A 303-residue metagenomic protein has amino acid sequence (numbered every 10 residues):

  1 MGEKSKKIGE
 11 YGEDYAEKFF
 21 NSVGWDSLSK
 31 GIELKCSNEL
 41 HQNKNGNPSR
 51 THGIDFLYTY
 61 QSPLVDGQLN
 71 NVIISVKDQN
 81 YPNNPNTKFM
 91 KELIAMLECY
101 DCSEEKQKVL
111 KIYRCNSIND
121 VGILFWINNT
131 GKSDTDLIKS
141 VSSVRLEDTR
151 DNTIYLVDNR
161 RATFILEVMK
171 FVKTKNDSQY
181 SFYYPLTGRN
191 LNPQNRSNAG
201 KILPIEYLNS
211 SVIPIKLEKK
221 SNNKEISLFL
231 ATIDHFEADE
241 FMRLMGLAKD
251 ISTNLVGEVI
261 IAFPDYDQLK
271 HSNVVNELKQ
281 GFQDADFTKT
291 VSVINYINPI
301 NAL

Functional and structural regions predicted by a protein language model:
M1-G53, Y58-L303: Intrinsically disordered, low-complexity Ser/Thr/Pro/Gly-rich regulatory segments
